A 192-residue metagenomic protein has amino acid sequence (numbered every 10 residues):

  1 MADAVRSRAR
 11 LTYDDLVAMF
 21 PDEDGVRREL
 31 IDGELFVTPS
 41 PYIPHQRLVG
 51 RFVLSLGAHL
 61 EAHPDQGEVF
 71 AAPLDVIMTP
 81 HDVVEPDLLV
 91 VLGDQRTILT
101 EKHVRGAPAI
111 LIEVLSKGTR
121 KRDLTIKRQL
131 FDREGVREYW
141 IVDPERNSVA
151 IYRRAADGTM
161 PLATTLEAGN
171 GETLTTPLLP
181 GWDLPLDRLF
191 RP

Functional and structural regions predicted by a protein language model:
M1-P192: Gly/Pro/Ser/Thr-rich low-complexity, intrinsically disordered segments predominantly at protein N-termini
